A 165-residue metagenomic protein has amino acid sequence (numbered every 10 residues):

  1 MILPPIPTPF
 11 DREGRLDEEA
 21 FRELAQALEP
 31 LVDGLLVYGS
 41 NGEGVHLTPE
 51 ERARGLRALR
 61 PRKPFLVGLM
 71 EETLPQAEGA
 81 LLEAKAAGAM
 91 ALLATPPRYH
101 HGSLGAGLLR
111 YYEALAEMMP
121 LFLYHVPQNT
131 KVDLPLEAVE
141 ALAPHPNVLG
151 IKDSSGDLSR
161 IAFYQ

Functional and structural regions predicted by a protein language model:
M1-K131, V139: Active-site beta->alpha loop and helix N-cap motifs at the rims of alpha/beta catalytic domains
A114-E117, P127-Q165: Catalytic alpha/beta core domains of metabolic enzymes, predominantly
